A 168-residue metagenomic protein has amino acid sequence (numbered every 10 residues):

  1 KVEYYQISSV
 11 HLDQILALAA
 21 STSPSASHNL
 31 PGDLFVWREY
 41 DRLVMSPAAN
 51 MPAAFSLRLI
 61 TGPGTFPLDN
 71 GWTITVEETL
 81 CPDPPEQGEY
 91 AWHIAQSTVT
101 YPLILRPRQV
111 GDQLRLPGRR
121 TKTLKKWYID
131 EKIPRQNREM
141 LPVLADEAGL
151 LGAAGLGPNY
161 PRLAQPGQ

Functional and structural regions predicted by a protein language model:
K1-Q168: AMP-forming adenylation/ATP pyrophosphatase catalytic core
